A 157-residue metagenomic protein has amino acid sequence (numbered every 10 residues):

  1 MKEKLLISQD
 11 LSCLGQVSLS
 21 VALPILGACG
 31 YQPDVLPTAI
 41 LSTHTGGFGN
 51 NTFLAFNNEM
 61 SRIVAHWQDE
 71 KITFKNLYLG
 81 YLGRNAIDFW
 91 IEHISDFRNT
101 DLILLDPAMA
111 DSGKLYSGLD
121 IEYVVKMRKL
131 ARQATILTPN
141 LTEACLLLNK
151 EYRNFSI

Functional and structural regions predicted by a protein language model:
K2-L105, M109-A110, K114-S117: Conserved N-terminal subdomain of the carbohydrate kinase-like
S117-I157: Conserved phosphate/ATP/ADP-binding segment of small-molecule kinases
